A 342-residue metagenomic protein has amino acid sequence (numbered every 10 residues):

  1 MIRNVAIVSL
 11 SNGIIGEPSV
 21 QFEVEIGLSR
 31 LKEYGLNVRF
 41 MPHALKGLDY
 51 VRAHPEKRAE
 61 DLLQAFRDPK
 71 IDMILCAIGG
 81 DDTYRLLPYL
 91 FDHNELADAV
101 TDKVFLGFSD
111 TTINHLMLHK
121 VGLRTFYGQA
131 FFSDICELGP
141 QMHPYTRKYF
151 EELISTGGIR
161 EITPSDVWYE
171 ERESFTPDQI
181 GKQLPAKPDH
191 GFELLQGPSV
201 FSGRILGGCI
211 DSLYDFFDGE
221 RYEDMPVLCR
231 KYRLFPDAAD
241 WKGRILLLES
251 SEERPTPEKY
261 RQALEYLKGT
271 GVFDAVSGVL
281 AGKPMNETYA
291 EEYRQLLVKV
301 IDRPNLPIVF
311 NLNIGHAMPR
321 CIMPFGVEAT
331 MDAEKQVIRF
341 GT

Functional and structural regions predicted by a protein language model:
M1-K70: ATP/NTP phosphate-donor binding region
Q21-V24, P55-A59, D92, Y260-Y266 (+1 more regions): Charged helix-capping and loop-helix junction motifs
R67-F91: Long, hydrophobic/aromatic-enriched structural stretches that serve as scaffold segments
M73-L75, L106, I245-E249, L280: Structural motif
D92-K120, R124-F132, P307-I308: Short, acidic/small-residue loops that bind anionic groups at enzyme active sites
F126-D211: Conserved anion/nucleotide-ligand pocket segment
I205-S251, P255-P257: Oxyanion-binding "anion nests"
K259, E265-K268, G278-T342: ATP/nucleoside-binding phosphotransfer catalytic cores, i.e., glycine-rich phosphate-binding loops
